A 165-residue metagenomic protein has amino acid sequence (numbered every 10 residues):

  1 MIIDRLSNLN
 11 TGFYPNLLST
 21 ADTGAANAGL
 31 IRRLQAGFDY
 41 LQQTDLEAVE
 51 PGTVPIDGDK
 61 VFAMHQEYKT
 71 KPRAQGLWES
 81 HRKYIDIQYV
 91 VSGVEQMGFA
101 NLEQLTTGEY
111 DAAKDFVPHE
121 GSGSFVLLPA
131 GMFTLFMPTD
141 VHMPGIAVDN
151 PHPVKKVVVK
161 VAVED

Functional and structural regions predicted by a protein language model:
M1-E50: N-terminal leader/capping segments at the start of a protein or of a new domain
P51-P72, W78, R82-V91: A short glycine-rich, His/Asp/Glu-containing loop-to-beta-strand
K60, V94-Q96, M132, V141: Structural motif
R82-Q96, N101-E103, E109-D115, E120 (+1 more regions): Short, conserved beta-strand element in jelly-roll/cupin
I87, F133-F136, P151-D165: A short hydrophobic beta-strand segment most commonly corresponding to one strand of the jelly-roll/cupin
E103-L105, H142, P151: Short, surface-exposed beta-strand-loop junctions and turns on beta-sheet-rich folds
F116-G121, D140-P144: Active-site glycine-rich loop that binds ribose-phosphate moieties when present
L127-I146: Conserved metal-binding segment of the jelly-roll/cupin
